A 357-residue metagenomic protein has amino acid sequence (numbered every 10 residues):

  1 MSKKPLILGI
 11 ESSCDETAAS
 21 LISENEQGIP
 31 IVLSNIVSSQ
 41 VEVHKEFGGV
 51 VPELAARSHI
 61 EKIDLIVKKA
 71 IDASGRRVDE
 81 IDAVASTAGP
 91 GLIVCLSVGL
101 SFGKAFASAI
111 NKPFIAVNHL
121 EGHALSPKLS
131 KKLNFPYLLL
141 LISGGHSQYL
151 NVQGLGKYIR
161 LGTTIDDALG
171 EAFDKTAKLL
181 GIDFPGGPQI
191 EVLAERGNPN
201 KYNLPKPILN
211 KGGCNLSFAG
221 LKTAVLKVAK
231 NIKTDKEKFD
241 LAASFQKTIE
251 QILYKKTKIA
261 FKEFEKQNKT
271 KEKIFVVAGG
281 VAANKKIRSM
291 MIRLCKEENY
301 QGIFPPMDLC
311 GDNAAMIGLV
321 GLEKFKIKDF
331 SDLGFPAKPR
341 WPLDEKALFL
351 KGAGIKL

Functional and structural regions predicted by a protein language model:
M1-P5, A116-L138, V320: Conserved phosphate-binding catalytic cores of ATP/NTP-utilizing and phosphoryl-transfer enzymes
P5-E80, S86-P90, H119, H123: N-terminal beta-alpha supersecondary unit
T17-S23, L139-L141, S147-N151: Short beta-strand scaffold segments in enzyme catalytic cores
N35, R77, V192-F275, A282-E298 (+2 more regions): A contiguous, well-structured pocket-lining segment that forms one wall/lid of small-molecule binding clefts in soluble
S86-K112, K285-R293: Short Gly/Thr/Asp-enriched flexible loops that form oxyanion-binding sites at enzyme active sites
A116-V117, I274-F275, I292-I317: Conserved phosphate-binding/catalytic loops in two-lobed NTP-binding clefts
H123, P305-E345: Glycine-rich phosphate-binding/hydrolytic loop that grips phosphoryl groups
G154-N198, K222-K233: Glycine-rich phosphate-binding loop plus the immediately following alpha-helix
